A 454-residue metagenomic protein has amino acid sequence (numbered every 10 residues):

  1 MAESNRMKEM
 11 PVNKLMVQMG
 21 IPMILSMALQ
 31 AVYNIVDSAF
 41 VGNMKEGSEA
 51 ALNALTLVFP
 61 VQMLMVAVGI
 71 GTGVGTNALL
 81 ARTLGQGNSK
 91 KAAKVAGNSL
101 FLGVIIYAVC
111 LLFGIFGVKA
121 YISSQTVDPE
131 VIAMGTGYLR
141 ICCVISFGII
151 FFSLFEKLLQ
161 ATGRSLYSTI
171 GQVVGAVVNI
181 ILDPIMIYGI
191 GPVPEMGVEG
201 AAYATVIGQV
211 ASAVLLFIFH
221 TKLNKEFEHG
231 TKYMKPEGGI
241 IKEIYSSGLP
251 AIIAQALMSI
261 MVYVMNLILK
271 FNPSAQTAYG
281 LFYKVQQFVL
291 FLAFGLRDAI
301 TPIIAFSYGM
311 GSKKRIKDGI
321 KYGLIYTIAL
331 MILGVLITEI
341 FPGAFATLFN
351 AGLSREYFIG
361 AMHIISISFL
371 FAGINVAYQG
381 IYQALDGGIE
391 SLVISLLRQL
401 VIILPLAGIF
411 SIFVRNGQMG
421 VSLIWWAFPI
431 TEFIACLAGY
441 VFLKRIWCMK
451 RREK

Functional and structural regions predicted by a protein language model:
M1-G20, L80-F147, V193-L249, I304-S368 (+1 more regions): Short alpha-helical transmembrane segments in multi-pass integral membrane proteins
M7-A39, N43-G47, P60-G75, L79 (+6 more regions): N-terminal transmembrane alpha-helices
Q18, V41-M63, E130-M134, V198-E199 (+5 more regions): Interfacial/gating helices of multi-pass transporter permease domains
Q18-D37, I141, G175, G208-S212 (+3 more regions): Transmembrane helical elements of multi-pass membrane transporters/channels
M23, M27, A39, A78 (+16 more regions): Transmembrane alpha-helix boundary and packing residues in multipass membrane permease domains and related
A28, V32-N53, I122-P129, I185-M196 (+5 more regions): Helix-terminus/linker motif at the lipid-water interface of multi-pass membrane proteins
L52-L112, I149-S168, A278-L336, I340-P342 (+2 more regions): Small-residue-rich hydrophobic transmembrane alpha-helices
G73, C142-Q160, S168-A176, A201-L216 (+4 more regions): Short runs within selected transmembrane alpha-helices of multi-pass transporters and secretion channels
